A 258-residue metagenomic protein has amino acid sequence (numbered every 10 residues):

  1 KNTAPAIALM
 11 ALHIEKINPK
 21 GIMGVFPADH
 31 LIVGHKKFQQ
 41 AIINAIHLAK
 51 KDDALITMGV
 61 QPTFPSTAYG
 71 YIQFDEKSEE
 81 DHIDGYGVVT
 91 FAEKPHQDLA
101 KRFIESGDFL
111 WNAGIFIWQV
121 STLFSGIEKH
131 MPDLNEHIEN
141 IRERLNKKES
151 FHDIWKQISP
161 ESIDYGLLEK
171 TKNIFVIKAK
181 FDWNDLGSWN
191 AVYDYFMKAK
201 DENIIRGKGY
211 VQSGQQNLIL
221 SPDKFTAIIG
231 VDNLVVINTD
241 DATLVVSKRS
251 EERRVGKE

Functional and structural regions predicted by a protein language model:
K1-K77, F124-M131: Conserved beta-loop-beta/alpha segment of the NTase-like Rossmann-fold superfamily that binds/positions NTPs
N18-G21, K51-L55, T67-A68, G85-Y86 (+6 more regions): Short coil/turn connectors at secondary-structure junctions
M23, V89, D108, I115-F116 (+3 more regions): A residue-level structural signature of the nucleotidyltransferase/glycosyltransferase Rossmann-like core
D29-K36, G85-F91, F109-G114, D153-I154: Flexible, glycine/proline-enriched loop segments at strand-loop-helix junctions that form or flank small-ligand binding
T57, Y71, I115-I117, L218 (+1 more regions): Conserved hydrophobic/aromatic beta-strand scaffold that supports enzyme active sites
F74-L110, R144-L145: A short, charged helix-loop
I104, F109-I117, I127: A conserved mid-domain beta-alpha-beta active-site/ligand-binding segment of alpha/beta enzyme cores
V120-K257: Left-handed beta-helix
